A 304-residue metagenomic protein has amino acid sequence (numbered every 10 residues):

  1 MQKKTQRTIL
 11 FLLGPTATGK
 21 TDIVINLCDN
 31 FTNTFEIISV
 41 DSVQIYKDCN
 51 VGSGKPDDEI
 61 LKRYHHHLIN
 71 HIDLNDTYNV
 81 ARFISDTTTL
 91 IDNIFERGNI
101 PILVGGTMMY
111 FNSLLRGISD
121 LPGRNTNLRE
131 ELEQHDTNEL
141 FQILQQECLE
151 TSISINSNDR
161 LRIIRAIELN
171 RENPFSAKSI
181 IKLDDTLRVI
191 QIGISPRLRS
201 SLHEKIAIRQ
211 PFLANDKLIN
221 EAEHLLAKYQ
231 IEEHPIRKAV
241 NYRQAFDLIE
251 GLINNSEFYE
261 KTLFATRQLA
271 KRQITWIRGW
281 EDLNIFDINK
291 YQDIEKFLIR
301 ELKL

Functional and structural regions predicted by a protein language model:
M1-L304: Phosphate/pyrophosphate-binding catalytic cores of soluble transferases and nucleic-acid-acting enzymes
